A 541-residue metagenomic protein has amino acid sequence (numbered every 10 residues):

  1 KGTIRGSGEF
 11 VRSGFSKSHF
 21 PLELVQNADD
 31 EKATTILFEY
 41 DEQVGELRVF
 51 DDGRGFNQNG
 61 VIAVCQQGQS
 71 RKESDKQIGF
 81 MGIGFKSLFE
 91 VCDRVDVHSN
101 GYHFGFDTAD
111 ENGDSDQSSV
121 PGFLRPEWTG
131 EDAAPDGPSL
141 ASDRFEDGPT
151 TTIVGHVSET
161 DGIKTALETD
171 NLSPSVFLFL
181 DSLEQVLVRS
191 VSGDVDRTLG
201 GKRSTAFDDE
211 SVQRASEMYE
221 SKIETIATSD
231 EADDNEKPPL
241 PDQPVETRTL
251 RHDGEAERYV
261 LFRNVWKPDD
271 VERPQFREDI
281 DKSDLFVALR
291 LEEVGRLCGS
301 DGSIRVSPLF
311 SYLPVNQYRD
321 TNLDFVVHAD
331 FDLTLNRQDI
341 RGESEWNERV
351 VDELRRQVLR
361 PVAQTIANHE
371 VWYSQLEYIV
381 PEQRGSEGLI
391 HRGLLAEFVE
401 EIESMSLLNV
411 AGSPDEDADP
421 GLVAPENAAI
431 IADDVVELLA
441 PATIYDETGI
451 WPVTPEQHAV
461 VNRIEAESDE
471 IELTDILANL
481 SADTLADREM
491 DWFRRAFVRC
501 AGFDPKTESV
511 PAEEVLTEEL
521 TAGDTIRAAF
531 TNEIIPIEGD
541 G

Functional and structural regions predicted by a protein language model:
K1-G148, G162: GHKL (Bergerat-fold) ATPase N-terminal catalytic module, capturing the glycine-rich phosphate-binding loop and acidic
R5, C92, V97-G541: GHKL/Bergerat-fold ATPase module
